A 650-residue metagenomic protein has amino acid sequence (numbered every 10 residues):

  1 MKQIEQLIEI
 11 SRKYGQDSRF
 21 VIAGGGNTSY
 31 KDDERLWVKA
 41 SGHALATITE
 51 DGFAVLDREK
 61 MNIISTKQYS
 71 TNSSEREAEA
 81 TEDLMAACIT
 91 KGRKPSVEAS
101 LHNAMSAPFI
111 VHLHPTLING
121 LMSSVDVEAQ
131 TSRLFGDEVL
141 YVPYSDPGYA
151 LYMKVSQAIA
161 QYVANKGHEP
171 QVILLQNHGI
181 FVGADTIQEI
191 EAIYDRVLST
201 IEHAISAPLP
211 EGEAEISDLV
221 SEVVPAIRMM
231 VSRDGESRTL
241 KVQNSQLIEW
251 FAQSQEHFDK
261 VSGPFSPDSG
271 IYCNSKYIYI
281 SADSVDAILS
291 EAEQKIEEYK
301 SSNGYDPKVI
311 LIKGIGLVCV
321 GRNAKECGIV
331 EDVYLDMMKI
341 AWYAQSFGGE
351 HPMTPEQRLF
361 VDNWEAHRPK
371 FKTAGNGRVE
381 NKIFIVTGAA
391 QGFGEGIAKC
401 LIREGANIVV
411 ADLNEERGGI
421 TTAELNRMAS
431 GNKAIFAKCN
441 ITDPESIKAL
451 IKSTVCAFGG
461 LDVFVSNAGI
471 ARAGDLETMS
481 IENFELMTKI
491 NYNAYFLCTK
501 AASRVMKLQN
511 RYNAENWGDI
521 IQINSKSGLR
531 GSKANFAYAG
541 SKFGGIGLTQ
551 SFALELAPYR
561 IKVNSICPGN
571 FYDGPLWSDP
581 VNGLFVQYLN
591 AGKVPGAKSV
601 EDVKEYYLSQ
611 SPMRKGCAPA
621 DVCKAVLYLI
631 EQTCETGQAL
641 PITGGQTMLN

Functional and structural regions predicted by a protein language model:
M1-F384, G396: Glycine-rich flexible loops
D475-L476, S480-E485, Y607: Substrate-binding pocket helix/loop in short-chain dehydrogenase/reductase
M479, G531-A539, S551: Active-site loop-to-helix junction immediately N-terminal to the catalytic Tyr of the SDR YXXXK motif in Rossmann-fold
T499, S541, T549: Active-site helix of classical SDR
R504, L554-E555: Alpha-helical segment proximal to the catalytic Tyr-Lys
S525: Residue(s) in the substrate-gating loop at a strand-loop-helix junction that position the organic substrate next
K615-I642: C-terminal substrate-recognition "lid" of short-chain dehydrogenase/reductases
